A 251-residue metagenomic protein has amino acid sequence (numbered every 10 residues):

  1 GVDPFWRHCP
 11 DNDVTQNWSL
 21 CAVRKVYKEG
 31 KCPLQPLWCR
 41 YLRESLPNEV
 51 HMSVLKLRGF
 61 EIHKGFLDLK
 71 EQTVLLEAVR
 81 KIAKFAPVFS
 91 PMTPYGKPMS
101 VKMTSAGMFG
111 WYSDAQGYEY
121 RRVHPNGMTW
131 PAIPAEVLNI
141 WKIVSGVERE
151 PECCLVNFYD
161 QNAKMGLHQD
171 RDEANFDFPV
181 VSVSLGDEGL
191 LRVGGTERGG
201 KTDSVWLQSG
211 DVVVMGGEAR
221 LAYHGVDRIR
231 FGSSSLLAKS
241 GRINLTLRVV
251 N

Functional and structural regions predicted by a protein language model:
D3-N251: Non-heme Fe(II) oxygenase metal-center motifs and adjacent flexible, charged/small-residue loops
